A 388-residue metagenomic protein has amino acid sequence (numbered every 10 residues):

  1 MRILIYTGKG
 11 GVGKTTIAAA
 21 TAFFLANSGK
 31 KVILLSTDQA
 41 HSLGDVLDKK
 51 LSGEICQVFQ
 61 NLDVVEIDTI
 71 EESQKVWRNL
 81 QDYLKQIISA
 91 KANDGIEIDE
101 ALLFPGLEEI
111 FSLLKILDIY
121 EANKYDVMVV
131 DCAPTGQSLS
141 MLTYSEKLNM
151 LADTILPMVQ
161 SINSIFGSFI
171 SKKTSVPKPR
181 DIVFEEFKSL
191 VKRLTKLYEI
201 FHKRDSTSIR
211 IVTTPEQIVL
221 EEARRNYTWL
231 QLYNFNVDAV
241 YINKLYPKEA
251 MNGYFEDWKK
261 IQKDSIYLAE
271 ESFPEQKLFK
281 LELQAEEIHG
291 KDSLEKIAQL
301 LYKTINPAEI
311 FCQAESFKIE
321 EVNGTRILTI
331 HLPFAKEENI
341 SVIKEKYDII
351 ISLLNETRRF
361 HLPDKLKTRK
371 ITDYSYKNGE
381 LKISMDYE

Functional and structural regions predicted by a protein language model:
M1-V12, T16-T195: Nucleotide-state-sensitive switch-loop elements of NTP-binding domains
Y6, R359-H361, L366-I371: A cross-kingdom feature marking solvent-exposed beta-strand/loop segments within repeated, beta-rich binding/scaffold
I33, I350, K382-S384: Beta-strand cores of modular interaction/reader domains in eukaryotic scaffold and signaling proteins, especially PDZ
Q57-F59, I319-T325, I343-E345, S375-N378: Short, ordered beta-strand-loop transition motifs
L194-E337, D348-I350, L354-T357, H361 (+1 more regions): C-terminal lobe/tail of nucleotide-utilizing enzymes
E338, K367-D386: Beta-rich strand-turn-strand
N339-Y347, K365: Extended Gly/Ser/Thr-rich low-complexity repeat segments, especially those forming or decorating extracellular
